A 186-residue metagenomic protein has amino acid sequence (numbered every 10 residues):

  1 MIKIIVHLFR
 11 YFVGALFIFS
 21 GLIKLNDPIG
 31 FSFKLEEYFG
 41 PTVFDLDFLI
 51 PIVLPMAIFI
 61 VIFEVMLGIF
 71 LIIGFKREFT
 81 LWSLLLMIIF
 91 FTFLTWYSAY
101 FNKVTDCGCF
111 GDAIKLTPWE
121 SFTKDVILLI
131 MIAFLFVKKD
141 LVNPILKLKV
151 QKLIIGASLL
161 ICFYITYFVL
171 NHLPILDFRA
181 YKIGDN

Functional and structural regions predicted by a protein language model:
K3, L46, I50-V53, A113-T117 (+2 more regions): Membrane-helix interfacial "entry" motifs
K3-N26, P51-F93: Functionalized membrane-embedded alpha-helices
L25-E37: Interfacial/capping segments of alpha-helical transmembrane domains
K34-I50: Perimembrane loop-to-helix junctions flanking transmembrane segments
F39-V43, A157, I161, K182-D185: Start-of-domain marker
I89-V142: Membrane-embedded alpha-helical segments of integral membrane proteins
L146-I175: Internal/C-terminal transmembrane anchor helices
L170-N186: Alpha-helical transmembrane signal-anchor/signal-peptide segments
